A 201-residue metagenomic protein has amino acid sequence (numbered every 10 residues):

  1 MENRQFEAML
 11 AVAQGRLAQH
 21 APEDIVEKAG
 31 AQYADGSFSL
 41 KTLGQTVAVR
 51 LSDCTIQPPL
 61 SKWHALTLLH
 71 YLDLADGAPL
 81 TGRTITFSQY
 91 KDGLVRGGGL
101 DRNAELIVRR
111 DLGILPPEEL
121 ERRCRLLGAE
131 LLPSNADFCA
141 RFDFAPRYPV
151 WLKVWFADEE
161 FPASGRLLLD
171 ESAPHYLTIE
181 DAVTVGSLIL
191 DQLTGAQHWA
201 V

Functional and structural regions predicted by a protein language model:
M1-D35, H64, Y71-E130: Short Lys/Arg-enriched alpha/beta "domain-start" segment
D24-L51, E130-F156: Amphipathic, interaction-prone secondary-structure segments
Q45-H70, W155-E180: Intrinsically disordered, low-complexity regulatory segments enriched in Ser/Thr/Pro and charged residues
P58, L106, R110-G113, F138 (+1 more regions): Short, charged/polar micro-motifs that form catalytic or ligand-binding hotspots
L69-D76, I189, L193: Generic structural signal for hydrophobic core residues of well-folded globular domains
L115-H175: Conserved binding-pocket/active-site segment within a compact domain
D170-V201: A recognition module on extended beta-rich or small alphabeta surfaces enriched in W/G with H and D/E
